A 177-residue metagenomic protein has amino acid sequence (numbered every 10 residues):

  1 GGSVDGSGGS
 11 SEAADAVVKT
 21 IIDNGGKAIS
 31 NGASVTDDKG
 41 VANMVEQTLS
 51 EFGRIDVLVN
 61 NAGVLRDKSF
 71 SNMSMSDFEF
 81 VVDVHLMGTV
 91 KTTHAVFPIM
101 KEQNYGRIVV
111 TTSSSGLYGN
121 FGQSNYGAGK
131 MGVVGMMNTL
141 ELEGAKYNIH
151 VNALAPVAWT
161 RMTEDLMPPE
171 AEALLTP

Functional and structural regions predicted by a protein language model:
S11, G32-E46, M75: The beta1-alpha1 cofactor-binding region of Rossmann-like NAD(H)/NADP(H)-dependent oxidoreductases
N24-K27, Q47-N60, R66-S69, Y105 (+1 more regions): A glycine-rich helix->loop->beta "capping" turn within Rossmann-like NAD(P)(H)-dependent oxidoreductase domains
S69-F70, S74-E79: Substrate-binding pocket helix/loop in short-chain dehydrogenase/reductase
T93-H94, N138: A short, exposed helix-loop element centered on a Lys and neighboring polar residues
S113: Residue(s) in the substrate-gating loop at a strand-loop-helix junction that position the organic substrate next
G116-G119, S124-G132: The catalytic Tyr-X3-Lys active-site helix of short-chain dehydrogenase/reductase
Y118, T139-I149: Active-site-adjacent segment of SDR/Rossmann-fold oxidoreductases
